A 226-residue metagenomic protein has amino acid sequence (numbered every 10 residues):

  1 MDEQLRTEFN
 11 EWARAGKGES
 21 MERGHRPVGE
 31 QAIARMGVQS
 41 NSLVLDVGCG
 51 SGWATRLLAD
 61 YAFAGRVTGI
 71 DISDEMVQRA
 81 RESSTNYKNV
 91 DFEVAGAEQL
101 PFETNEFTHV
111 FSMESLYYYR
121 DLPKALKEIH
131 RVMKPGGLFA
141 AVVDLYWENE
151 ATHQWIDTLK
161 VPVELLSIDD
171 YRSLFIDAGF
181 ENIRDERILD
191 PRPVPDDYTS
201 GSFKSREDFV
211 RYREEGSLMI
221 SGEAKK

Functional and structural regions predicted by a protein language model:
M1-Q39, W53-L57, M76-R79, S83 (+4 more regions): Conserved class I S-adenosyl-L-methionine
L43-Q99: Class I SAM-dependent methyltransferase SAM/SAH-binding core
F111: A conserved beta-strand element that flanks and buttresses the S-adenosyl-L-methionine
P123-P135: A short glycine-rich, Lys/Arg-flanked "PGG" loop and its adjoining helix->strand segment in the class I
G137-V143: Conserved beta-strand signature within the Rossmann-like core of class I S-adenosyl-L-methionine
D144-P162: Short, glycine-/aromatic-enriched active-site segment of Class I SAM-dependent methyltransferases
V163-G179: Short alpha-helix
D197-K226: Core SAM-dependent methyltransferase catalytic element
